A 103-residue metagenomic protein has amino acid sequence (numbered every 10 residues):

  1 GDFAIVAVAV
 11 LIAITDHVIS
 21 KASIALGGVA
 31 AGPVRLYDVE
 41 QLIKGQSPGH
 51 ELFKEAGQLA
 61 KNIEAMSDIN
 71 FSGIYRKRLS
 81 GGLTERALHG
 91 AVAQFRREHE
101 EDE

Functional and structural regions predicted by a protein language model:
G1-E103: C-terminal structural segment of proteins
